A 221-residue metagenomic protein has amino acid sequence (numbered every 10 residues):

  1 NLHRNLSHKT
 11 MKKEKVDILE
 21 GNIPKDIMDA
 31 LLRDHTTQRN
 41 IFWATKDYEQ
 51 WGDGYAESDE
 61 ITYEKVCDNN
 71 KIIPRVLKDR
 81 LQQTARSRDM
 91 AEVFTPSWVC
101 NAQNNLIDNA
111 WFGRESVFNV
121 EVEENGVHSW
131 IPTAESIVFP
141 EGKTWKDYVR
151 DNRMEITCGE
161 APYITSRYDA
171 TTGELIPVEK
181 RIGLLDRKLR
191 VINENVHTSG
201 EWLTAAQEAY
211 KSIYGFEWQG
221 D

Functional and structural regions predicted by a protein language model:
N1-S7: Glycine- and charge-rich intrinsically disordered segments
N5, W111-D221: Conserved S-adenosyl-L-methionine
S7-A102, L106, G113-R114: A short N-terminal interaction module
